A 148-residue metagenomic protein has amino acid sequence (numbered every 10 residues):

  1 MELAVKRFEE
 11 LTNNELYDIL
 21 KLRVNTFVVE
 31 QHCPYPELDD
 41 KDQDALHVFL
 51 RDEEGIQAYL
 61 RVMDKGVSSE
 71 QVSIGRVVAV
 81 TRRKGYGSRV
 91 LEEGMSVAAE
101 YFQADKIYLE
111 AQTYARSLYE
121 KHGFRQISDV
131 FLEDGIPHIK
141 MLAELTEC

Functional and structural regions predicted by a protein language model:
M1-D44, R51-G55: Short amphipathic alpha-helix that is part of the acyltransferase structural core
D42-D44, S68, E133-P137: Short acidic/glycine-enriched loop/turn segments that link adjacent beta-strands
F49, G55-K65, Q71-R76: Conserved beta-strand in the GNAT
A79, K84-S96: Conserved acetyl-CoA-binding loop-helix of GNAT-fold acetyltransferases
R82, V97, Y114-K121: Acidic/histidine-enriched, beta-strand-rich ligand/metal-binding domains
A98-A111: Conserved GNAT acetyl-CoA-binding A-motif
Y108-S117, L132-G135: Conserved beta-strand-loop-alpha-helix junction that forms the acyl-donor binding cleft
E120, R125-K140: Conserved catalytic-core motifs of GNAT/GCN5-like acyltransferases
